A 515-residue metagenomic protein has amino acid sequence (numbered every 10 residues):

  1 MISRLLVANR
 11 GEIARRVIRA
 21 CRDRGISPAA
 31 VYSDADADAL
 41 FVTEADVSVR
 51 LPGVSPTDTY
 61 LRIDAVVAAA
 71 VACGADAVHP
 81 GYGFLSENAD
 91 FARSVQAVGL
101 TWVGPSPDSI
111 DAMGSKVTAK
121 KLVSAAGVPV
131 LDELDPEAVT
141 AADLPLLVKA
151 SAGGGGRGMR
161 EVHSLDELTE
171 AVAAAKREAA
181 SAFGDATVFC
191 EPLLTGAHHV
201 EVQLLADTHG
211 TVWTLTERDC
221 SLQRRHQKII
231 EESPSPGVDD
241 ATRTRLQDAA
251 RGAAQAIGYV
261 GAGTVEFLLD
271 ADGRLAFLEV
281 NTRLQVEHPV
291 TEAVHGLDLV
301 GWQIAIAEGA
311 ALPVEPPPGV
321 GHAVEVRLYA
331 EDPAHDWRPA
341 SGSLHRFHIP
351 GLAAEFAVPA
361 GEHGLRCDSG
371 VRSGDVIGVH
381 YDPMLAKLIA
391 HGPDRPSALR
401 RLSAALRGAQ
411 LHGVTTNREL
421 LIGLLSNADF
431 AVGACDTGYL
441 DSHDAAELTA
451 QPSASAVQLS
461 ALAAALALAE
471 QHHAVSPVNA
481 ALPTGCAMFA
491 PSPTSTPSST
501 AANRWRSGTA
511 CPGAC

Functional and structural regions predicted by a protein language model:
M1-V265, L269-H288: N-terminal beta-alpha lobe that positions the nucleotide/phosphoryl donor in ATP/NTP-coupled carboxylate activation
A250, P289-E292, L297-C515: Catalytic cores of soluble metabolic enzymes centered on carboxylation/carboxyl-transfer
